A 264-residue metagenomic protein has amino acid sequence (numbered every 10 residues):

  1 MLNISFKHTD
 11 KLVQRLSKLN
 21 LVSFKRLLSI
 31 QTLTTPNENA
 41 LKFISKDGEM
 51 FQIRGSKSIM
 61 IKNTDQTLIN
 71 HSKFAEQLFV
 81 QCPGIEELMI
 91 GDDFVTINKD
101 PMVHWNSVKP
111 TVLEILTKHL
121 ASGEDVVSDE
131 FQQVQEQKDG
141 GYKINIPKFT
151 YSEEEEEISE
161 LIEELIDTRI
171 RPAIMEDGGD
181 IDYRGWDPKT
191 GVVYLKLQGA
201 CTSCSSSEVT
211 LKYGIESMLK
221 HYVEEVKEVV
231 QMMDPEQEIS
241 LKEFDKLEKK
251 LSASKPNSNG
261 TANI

Functional and structural regions predicted by a protein language model:
L2-I264: Domain-level signature for proteins that mediate thiol-based redox and metal-cofactor handling
